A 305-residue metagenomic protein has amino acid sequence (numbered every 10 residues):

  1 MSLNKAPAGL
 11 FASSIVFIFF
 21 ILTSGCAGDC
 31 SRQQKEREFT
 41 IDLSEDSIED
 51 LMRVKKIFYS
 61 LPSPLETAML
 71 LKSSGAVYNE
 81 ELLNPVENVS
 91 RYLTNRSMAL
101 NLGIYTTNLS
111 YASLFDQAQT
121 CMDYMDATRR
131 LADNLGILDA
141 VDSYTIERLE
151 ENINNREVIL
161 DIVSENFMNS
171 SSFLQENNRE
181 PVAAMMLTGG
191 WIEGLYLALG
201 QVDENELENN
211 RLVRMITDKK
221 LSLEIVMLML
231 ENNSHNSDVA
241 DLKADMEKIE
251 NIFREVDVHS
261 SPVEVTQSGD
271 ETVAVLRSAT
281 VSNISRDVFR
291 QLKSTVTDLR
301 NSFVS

Functional and structural regions predicted by a protein language model:
S2-S14: Bacterial N-terminal signal peptides that target proteins for export
L22-G25: C-terminal motif of bacterial Sec signal peptides marking the signal peptidase cleavage site
A27-S31: Bacterial signal peptide processing site
Q34-R148: N-terminal Sec/ER secretory leader and immediately downstream segment of secreted/extracellular precursors
S90-S97, L109-D116, T120, R148-E151 (+6 more regions): Non-transmembrane, amphipathic alpha-helical segments
L109-D116, L135, D139, L174-N177 (+5 more regions): Secondary-structure edge/capping motif, primarily at the C-terminal ends of alpha-helices and the immediately following
N155-K243: Extended amphipathic alpha-helical interaction segments
M229-S305: A cross-kingdom marker for long, charged
